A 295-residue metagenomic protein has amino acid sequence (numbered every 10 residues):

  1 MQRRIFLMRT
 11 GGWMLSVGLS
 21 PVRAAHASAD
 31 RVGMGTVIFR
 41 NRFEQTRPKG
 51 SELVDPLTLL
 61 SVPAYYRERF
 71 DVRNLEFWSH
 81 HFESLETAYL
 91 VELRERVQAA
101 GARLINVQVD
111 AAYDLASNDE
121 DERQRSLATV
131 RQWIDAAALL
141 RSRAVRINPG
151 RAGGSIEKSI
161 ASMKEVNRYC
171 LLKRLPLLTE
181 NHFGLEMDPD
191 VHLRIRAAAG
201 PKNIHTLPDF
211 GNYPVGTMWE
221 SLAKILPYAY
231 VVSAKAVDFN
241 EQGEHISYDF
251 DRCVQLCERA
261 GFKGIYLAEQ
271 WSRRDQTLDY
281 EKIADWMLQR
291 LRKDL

Functional and structural regions predicted by a protein language model:
Q2-I134, A138-L139, L171, P201 (+3 more regions): N-terminal pre-domain/capping segments
M34-I38, F77-H81, N106-A111, I147-P149 (+4 more regions): A cross-domain feature marking catalytic cores of carbohydrate-active enzymes and several ubiquitous metabolic/repair
T46, N74-L75, I160, K164-L256: Acidic/histidine-rich catalytic cores of soluble enzymes
D71-V72, A137, S142, A229 (+1 more regions): A structural motif
W78-Y89, D114-S117, G150-E157, H182-P189 (+3 more regions): Acidic-and-aromatic substrate-binding clefts and catalytic sites of carbohydrate-active enzymes
R94, S159-I160: Membrane-proximal, non-transmembrane interface segments of integral membrane proteins
A102, L175, A260-G264: A short helix->loop->beta-strand "cap" motif at the edges of active sites that frequently abuts
A136-S155, K173-H182: Active-site groove signature of glycoside hydrolases
